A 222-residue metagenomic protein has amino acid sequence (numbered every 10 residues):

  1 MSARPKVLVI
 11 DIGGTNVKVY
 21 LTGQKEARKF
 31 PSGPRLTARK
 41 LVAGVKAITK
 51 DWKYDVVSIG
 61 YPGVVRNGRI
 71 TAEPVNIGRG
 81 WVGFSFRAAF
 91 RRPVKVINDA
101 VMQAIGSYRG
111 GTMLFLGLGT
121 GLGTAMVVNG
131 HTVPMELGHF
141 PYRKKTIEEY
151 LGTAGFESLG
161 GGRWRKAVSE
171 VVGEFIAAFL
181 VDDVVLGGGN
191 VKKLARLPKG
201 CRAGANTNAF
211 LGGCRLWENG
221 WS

Functional and structural regions predicted by a protein language model:
S2-A43, H131-S158: Short glycine-rich, Thr/Ser-proximal phosphate-binding strand/loop in the N-terminal lobe of ATP-dependent enzymes
V7-D11, V56-S58, M113-G117, V185: Short glycine-aspartate micro-motif
N16, F175-N206: Glycine-rich phosphate-binding loops at beta-strand->alpha-helix junctions
V17, F86-Q103, T112, H131-E170: Glycine-rich phosphate-binding loop plus the immediately following alpha-helix
V17-L21, G63, I105, L122-V128: Short beta-strand scaffold segments in enzyme catalytic cores
K29, G33-K46, K50-S58, G63-T112 (+2 more regions): Glycine-rich phosphate-binding loop and adjoining helix at the ATP-binding site of ATP-dependent phosphoryl-transfer
Y61, L118-T120, G188-G189: Short secondary-structure boundary segments
K166-A178, L216: Phosphate/ATP-binding catalytic cores across multiple sugar-kinase/actin-like superfamilies, primarily ASKHA
